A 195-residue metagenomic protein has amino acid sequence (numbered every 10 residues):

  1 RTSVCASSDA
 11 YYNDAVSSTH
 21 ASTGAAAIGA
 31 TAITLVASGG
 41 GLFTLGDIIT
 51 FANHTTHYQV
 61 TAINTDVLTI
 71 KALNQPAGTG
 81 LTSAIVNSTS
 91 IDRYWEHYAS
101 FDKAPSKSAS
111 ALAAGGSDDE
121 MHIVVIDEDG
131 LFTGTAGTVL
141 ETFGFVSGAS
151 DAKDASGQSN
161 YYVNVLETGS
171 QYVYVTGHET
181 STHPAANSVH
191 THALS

Functional and structural regions predicted by a protein language model:
R1-N13, G41, T56, D92-S117: Structured, mid-chain assembly/scaffold modules that mediate subunit interfaces within large macromolecular complexes
T2, A26, T31, T61 (+10 more regions): Residue-level marker of intrinsically disordered, low-complexity segments enriched for small/polar residues
T2-A84: Autoprocessing Asn-cyclization modules and mimics
Y11, A15-V16, S22, I49 (+6 more regions): Intrinsic disorder/low-complexity detector
D47, F51-A52, G78-P105, A114-S117 (+2 more regions): Surface-exposed interaction regions enriched in Ser/Thr/Asp/Glu that occur as long low-complexity tracts or repetitive
A72, V125-D127: Flexible glycine-/small-residue-rich
Y94-P105, A152-S195: Long, low-complexity, polar/charged, intrinsically disordered or flexibly structured peripheral segments
E128-S156: Acidic Ser/Thr/Pro-rich low-complexity disordered segments that often serve as glycosylated linkers/stalks around
